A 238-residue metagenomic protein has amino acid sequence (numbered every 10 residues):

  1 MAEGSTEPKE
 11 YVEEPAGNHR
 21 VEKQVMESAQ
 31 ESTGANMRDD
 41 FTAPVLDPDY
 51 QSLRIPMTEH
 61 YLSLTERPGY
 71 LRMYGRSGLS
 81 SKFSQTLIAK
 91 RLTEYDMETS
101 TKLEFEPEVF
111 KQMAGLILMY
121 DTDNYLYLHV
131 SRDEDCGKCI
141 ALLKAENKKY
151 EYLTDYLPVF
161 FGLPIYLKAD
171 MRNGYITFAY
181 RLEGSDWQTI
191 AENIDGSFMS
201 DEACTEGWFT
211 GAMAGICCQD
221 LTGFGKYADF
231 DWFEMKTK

Functional and structural regions predicted by a protein language model:
M1-K238: Extracellular glycan-recognition regions
